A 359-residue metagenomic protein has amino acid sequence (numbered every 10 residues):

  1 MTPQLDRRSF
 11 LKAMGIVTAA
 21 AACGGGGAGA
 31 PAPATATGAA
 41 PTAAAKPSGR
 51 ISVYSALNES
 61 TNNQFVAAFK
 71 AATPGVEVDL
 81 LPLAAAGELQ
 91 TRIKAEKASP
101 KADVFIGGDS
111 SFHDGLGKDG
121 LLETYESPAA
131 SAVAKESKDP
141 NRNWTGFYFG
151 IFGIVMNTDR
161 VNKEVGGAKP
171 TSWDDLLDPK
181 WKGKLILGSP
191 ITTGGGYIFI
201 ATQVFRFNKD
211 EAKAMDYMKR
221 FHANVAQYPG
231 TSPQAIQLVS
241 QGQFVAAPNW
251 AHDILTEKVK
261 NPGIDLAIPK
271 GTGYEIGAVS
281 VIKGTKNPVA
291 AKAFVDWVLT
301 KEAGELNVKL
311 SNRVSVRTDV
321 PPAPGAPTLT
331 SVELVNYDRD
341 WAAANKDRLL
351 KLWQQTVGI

Functional and structural regions predicted by a protein language model:
T2-T18: N-terminal secretory signal peptides and thylakoid transit peptides that target proteins across membranes
G24-A34: Bacterial lipoprotein signal-peptidase II cleavage site
P47-L57, V76-L81: Short, well-ordered beta-strand elements
S55-N63, A84-A86, K101-Q243: Extracytoplasmic ligand-binding site segments that recognize negatively charged/polar headgroups
S111-G115, S240, F244-G263: A ligand-binding cleft/hinge motif common to bilobed small-molecule-binding domains
G150, Y217-F221, Y228-P229, V259-T285: Periplasmic-binding protein-like
V155-R160, A201-F205, I276-P288, L306-N307: A bilobed periplasmic-binding-protein/Venus flytrap-type ligand-binding module shared by bacterial periplasmic
K180-G188, V298-P321: Periplasmic-binding protein-like
